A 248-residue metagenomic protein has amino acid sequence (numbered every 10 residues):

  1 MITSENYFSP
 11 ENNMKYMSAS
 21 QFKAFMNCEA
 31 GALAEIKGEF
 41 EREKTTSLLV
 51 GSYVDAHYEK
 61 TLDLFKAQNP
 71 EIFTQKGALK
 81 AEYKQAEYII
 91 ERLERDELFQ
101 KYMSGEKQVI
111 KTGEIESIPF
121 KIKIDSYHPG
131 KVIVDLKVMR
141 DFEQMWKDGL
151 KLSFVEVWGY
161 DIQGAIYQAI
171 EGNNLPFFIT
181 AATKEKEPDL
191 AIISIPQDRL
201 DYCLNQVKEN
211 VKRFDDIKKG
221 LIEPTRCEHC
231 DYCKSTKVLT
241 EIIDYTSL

Functional and structural regions predicted by a protein language model:
M1-I124, T225-D231: Metal-dependent nuclease catalytic cores that hydrolyze phosphodiester bonds in DNA/RNA, characterized by
F40-E43, Q75-A78, W146-W158, I195-D198: Short histidine-centered catalytic/ligand-binding loop motif
Y53, I162-I166: Short amphipathic alpha-helical face segments that pack within enzyme cores and frequently flank/anchor catalytic
Y83-I90, F154-W158, I166-L248: Metal-dependent nuclease catalytic regions and adjoining charged, substrate-binding loops involved in nucleic-acid end
L98-K101, H128-D135, A169-P176: Secondary-structure boundary elements
V109-I115, H128-G130, V138-R140, K234: Short, flexible loop/turn elements at secondary-structure junctions
I118-P119, W158-Q163: Short, glycine/acidic-rich beta->alpha junctions
I122-L150, Y167: Conserved catalytic cores of phosphodiester-cleaving nucleases, focusing on short active-site segments
